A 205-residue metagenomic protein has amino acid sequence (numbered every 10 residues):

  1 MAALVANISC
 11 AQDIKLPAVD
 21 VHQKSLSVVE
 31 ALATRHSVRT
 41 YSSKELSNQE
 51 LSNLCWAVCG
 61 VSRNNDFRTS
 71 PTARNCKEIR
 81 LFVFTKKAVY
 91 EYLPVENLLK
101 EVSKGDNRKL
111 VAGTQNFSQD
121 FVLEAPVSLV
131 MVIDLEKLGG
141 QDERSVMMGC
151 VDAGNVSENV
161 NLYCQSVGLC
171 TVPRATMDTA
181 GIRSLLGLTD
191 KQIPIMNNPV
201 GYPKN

Functional and structural regions predicted by a protein language model:
S9-C10, S184-L185: Short linear sequence motif anchored by a di-proline
C10-A125: N-terminal amphipathic, basic helical "cap/leader" segment at the start of enzyme domains
V19, V132-D134, G201-P203: Generic beta-structure capping elements
R35, L54, L81, V127-L138 (+1 more regions): Small-aliphatic-rich amphipathic alpha-helix that forms the alpha element of a beta-alpha
E124-V127, K191-I193: Short coil/turn connectors at secondary-structure junctions
G187-N205: A glycine-rich helix N-cap at a beta->alpha junction
